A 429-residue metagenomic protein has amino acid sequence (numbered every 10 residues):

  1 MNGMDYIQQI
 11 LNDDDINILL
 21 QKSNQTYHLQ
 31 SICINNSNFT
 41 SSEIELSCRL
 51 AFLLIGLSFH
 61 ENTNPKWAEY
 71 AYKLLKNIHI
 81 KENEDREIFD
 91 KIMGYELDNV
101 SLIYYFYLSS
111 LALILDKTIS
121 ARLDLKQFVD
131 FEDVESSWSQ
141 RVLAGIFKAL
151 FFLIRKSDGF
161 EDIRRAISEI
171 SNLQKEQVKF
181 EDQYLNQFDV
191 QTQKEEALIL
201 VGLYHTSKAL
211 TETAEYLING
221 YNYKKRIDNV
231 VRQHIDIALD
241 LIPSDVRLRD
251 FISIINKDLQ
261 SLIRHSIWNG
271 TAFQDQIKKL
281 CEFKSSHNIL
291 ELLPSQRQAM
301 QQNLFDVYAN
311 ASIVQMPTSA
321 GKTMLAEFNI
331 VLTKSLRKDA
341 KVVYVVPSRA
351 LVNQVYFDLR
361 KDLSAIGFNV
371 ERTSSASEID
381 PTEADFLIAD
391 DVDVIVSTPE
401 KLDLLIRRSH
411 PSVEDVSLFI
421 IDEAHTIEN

Functional and structural regions predicted by a protein language model:
M1-N429: N-terminal helicase ATP-binding lobe
